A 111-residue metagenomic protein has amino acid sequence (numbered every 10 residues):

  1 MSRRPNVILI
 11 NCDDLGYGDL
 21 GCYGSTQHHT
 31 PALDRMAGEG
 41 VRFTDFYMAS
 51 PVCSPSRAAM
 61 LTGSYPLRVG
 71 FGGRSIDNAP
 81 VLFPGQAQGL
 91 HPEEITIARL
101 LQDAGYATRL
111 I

Functional and structural regions predicted by a protein language model:
M1-I111: Formylglycine-dependent sulfatase
